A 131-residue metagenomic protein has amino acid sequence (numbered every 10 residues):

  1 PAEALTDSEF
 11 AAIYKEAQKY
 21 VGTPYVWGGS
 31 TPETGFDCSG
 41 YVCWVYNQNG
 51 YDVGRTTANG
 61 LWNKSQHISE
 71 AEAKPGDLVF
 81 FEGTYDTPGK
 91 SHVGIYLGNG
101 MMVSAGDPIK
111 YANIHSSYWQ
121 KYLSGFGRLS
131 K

Functional and structural regions predicted by a protein language model:
P1-P24, K121-K131: Intrinsically disordered, low-complexity, Pro/Ser/Thr/Asn/Gly/Ala-rich spacer/linker segments adjacent to signal
T23-P75: Catalytic cysteine-centered active-site loop
T31, G83-Y85: Structured beta->alpha junctions
Y51, H67-E70, Y85, G89-K131: Aromatic- and glycine-rich peptidoglycan recognition patches
L78-F80, I95: Hydrophobic beta-strand signal
